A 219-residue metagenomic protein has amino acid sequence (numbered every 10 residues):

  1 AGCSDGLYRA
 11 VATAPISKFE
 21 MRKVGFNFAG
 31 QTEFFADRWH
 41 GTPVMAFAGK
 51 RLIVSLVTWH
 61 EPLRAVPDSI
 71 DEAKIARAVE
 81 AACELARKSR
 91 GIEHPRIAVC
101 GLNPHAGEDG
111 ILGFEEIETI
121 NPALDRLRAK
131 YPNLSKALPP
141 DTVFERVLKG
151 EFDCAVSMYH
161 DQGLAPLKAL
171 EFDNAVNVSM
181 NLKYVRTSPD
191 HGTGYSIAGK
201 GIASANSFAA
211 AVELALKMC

Functional and structural regions predicted by a protein language model:
A1-E115, N121-C219: Anion-binding alpha/beta catalytic cores of soluble intermediary-metabolism enzymes, centered on
